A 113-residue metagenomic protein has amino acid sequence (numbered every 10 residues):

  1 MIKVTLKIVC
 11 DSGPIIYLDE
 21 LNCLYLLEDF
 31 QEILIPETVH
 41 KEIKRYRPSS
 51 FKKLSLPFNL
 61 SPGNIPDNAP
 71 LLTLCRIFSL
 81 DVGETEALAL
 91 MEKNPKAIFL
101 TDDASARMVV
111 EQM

Functional and structural regions predicted by a protein language model:
I2-K96, A104-M113: Active-site-proximal, substrate-binding regions of enzyme catalytic domains and RNA-binding/basic surfaces
T101: Short beta-strand and adjacent tight-turn residues that come in two discontinuous sequence segments and form the edges
